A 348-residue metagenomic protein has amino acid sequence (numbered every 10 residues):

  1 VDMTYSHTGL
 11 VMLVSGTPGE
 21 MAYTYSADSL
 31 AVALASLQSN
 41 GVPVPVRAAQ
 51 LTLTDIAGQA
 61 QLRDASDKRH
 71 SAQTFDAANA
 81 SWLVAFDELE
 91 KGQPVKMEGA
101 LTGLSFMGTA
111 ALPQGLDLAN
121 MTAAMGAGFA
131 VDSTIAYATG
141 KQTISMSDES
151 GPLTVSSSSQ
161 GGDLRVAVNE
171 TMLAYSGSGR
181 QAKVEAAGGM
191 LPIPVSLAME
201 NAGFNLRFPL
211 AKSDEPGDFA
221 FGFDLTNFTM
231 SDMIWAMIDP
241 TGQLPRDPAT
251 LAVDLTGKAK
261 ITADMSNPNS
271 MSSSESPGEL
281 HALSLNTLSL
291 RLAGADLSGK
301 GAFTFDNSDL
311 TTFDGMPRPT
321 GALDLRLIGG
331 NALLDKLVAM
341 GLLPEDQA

Functional and structural regions predicted by a protein language model:
V1-A348: Glycine-rich, small/hydroxylated-residue low-complexity segments
